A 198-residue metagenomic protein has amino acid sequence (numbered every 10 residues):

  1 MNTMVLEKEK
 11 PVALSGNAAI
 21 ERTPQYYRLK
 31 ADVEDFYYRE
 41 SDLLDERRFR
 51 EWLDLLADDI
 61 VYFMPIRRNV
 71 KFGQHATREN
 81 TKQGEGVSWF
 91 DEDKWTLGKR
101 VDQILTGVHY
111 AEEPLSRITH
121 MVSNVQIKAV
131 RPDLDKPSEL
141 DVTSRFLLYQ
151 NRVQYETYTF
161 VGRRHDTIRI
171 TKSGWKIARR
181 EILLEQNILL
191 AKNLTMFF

Functional and structural regions predicted by a protein language model:
M1-E9, D135-T143, F160-N193: Short beta-strand edge/turn micro-motifs at domain boundaries
N2-D58, V70: Short, low-complexity N-terminal intrinsically disordered segments enriched in polar/charged residues
Q25-R28, E85, W89, R152 (+1 more regions): Conserved aromatic-histidine-acidic binding/catalytic patches
D35, I118-H120, F160-V161: Short solvent-exposed loop/turn micro-motifs enriched in small/polar/acidic residues
L56, F146-L148, E181: Short beta-strand segments enriched in hydrophobic/aromatic residues within well-folded beta-rich domains
D58-V142: A solvent-exposed, acidic/Ser-Thr-rich amphipathic alpha-helical stretch
L148-Y158, I188: Short, cysteine-centered beta-strand-loop-beta hairpins and adjacent loop/turn segments enriched in charged/polar
T195-F198: Short hydrophobic/aromatic patches at helix-to-coil boundaries
